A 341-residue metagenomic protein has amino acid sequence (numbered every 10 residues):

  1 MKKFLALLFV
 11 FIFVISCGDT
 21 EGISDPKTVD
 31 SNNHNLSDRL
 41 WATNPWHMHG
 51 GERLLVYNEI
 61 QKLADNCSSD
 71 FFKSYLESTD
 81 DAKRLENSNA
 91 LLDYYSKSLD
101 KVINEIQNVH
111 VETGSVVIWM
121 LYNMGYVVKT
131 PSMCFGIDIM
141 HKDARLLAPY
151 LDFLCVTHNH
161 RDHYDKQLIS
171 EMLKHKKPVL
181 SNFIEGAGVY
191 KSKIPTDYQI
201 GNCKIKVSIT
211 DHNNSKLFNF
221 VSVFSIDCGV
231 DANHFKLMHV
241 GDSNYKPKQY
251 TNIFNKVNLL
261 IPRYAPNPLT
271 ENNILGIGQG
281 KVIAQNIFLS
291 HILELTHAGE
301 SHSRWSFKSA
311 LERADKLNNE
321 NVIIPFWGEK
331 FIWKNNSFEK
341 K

Functional and structural regions predicted by a protein language model:
K2-V10: Sec-dependent signal peptide recognition, specifically the positively charged N-region followed immediately by
F13-S16: C-terminal motif of bacterial Sec signal peptides marking the signal peptidase cleavage site
G18-M120, V127-L146, F153, Y164-Q167 (+6 more regions): Metallo-beta-lactamase
I23, Y190-C203, F218, Y250-T251 (+1 more regions): Binuclear metal-ion centers of metallo-dependent hydrolases, dominated by the metallo-beta-lactamase
V128, H158, I205, D242 (+2 more regions): Divalent metal-coordination and catalytic microenvironments
M140-H141, H212-V282: Active-site-proximal loop/helix segments of hydrolase catalytic cores
D143-A144, H160-Y164, G186-G188, N244-K248 (+3 more regions): Active-site environment of divalent metal-dependent phosphoester hydrolases
L147-P149, I169-K176, N252-K256, I277-I283: Short, conserved loop/helix-junction motifs that constitute active-site signature segments in enzyme catalytic cores
